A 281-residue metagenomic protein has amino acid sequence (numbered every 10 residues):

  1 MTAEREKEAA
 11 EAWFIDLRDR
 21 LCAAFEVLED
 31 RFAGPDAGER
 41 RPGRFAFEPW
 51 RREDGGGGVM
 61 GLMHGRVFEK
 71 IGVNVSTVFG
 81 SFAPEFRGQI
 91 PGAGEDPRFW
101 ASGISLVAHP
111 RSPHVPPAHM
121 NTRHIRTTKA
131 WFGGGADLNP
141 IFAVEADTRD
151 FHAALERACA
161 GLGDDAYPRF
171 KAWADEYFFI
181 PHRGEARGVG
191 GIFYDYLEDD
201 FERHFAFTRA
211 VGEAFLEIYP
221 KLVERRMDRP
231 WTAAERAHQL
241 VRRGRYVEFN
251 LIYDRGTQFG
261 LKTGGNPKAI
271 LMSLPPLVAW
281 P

Functional and structural regions predicted by a protein language model:
T2-P91, L197-I252: Gly/Pro-rich turn-and-neighbor structural signature
E6, P110-S112, R126-T128, L138-V144 (+2 more regions): A generic structural motif
G57-G134: Internal mixed beta-strand/loop scaffold within catalytic domains of large alpha/beta enzymes
F86-G88, D147, Q258-G264: Short conserved micro-motifs at the rims of enzyme active sites and ligand-binding pockets
W100-S102, W131-N139, E185-D199, Y246-E248: Glycine-rich, often proline-containing surface loops adjacent to acidic residues and nearby aromatics that form
T128-W173: Compact, glycine/acidic-enriched structural inserts
A158-F207, L222-E224: Long, charged, mostly alpha-helical binding arms that flank functional sites
T257-P281: Long, contiguous binding/interaction regions
